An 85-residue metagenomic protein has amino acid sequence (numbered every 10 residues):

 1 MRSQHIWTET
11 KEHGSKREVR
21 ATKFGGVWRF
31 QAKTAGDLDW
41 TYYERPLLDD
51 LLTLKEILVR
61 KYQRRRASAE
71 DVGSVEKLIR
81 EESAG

Functional and structural regions predicted by a protein language model:
M1-T22: Short, charged/polar N-terminal "headpieces" of proteins
S3-H5, G26-R29, D50, L54: Amphipathic, alpha-helical segments enriched in basic
R20-L38: Short beta-strand segments and strand-loop junctions that repeat across beta-rich extracellular domains
K33-G85: Mixed-charge, Lys/Arg-enriched low-complexity segments
